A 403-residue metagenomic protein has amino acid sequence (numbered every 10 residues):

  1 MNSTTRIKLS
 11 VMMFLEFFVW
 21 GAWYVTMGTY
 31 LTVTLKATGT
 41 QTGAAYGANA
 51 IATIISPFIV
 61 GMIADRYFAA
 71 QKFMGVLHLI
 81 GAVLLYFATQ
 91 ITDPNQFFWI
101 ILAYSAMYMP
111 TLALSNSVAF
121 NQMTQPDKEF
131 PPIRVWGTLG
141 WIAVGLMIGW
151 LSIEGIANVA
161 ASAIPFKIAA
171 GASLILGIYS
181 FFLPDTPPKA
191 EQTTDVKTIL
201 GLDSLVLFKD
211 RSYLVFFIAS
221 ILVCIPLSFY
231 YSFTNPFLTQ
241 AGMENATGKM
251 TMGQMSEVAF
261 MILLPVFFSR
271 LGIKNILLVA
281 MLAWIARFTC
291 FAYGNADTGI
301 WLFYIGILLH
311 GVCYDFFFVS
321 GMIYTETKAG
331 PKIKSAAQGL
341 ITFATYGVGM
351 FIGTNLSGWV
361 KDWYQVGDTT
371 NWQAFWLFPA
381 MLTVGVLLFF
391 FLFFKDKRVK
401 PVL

Functional and structural regions predicted by a protein language model:
M1-A50, S212-T251, F318, T354: Helix-loop boundary and gating motifs at the non-cytosolic
M1-S3, L183-I218: Juxtamembrane intracellular "pre-TM" segments in multi-pass secondary transporters
N2, A88-T89, S173-P184, G347 (+1 more regions): Multi-pass alpha-helical transporter architecture, strongest for 12-TM Major Facilitator/SLC carriers used
F14, L84, P94-L114, V118 (+2 more regions): Hydrophobic core of transmembrane alpha-helices in multi-pass small-molecule transporters, especially MFS/SLC-type
I55-A69, S152-I153, F260-I273, K361-D362: Helix-to-loop junctions at the C-terminal end of transmembrane segments in multipass secondary transporters
I55-T92: Conserved MFS/SLC helix-loop-helix module at the cytosolic interface between two early adjacent transmembrane helices
K72-Y86, N275-C290: Structural signature of the two symmetry-related core transmembrane helices
W150-G171, W359-T383: A membrane-interface helix-boundary motif in multi-pass transporters
